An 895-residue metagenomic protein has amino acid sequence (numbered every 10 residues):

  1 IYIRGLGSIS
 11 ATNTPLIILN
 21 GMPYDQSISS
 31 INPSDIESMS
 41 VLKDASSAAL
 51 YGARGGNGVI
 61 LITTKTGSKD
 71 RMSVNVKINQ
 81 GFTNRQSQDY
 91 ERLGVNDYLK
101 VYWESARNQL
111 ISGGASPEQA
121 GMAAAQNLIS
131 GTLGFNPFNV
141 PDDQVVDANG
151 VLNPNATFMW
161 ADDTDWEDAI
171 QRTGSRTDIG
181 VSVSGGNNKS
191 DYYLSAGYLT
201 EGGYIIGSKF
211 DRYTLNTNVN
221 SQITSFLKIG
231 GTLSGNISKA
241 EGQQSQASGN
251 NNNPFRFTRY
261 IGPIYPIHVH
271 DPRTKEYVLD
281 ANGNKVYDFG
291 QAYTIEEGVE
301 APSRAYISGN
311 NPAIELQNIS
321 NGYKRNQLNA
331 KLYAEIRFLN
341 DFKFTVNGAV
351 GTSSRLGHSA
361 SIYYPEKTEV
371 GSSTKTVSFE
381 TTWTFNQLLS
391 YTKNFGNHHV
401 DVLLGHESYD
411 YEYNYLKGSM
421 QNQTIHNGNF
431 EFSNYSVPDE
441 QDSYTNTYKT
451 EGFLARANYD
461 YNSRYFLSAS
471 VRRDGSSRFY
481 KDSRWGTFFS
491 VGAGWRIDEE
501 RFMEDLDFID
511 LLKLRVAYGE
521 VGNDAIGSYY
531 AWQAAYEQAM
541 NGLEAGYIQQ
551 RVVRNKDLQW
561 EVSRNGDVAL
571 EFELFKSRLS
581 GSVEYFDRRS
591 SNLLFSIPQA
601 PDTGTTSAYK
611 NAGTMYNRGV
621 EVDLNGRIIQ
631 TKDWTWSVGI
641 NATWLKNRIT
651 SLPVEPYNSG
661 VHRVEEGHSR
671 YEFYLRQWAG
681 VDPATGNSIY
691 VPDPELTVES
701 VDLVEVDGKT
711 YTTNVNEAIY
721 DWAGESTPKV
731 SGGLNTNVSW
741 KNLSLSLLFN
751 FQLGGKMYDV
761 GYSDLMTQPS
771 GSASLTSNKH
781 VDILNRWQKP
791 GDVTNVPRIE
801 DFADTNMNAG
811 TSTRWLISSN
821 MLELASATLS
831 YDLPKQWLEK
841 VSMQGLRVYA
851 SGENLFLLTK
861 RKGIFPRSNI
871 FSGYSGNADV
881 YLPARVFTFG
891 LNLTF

Functional and structural regions predicted by a protein language model:
I1, I9-A11, P15, S68-I206 (+7 more regions): Residues embedded in well-ordered regular secondary structure
I1, S29-S34, Y51-G56, S208-D211 (+3 more regions): Short, glycine-/polar-rich solvent-exposed loops and beta-turns at beta-strand/coil boundaries
I1-N20, S38, A48-S68: Extracytoplasmic beta-strand/coil segments of soluble accessory domains associated with Gram-negative outer-membrane
L6, N13-T14, R212-Y213, N218-L227 (+8 more regions): Extracellular/periplasmic, surface-exposed regions of secreted and cell-surface proteins
P33-L42: Phosphoinositide-dependent membrane-docking surfaces
N75-P154, S245, N250, F257 (+8 more regions): Conserved small-residue
P154-N155, S476, Q752-R847: Extracytoplasmic gating/loop element in the C-terminal half of outer-membrane beta-barrel translocons and assembly
E725-V760: Glycine-rich, aromatic-lined ligand/substrate-binding cores of catalytic and carbohydrate-binding domains
